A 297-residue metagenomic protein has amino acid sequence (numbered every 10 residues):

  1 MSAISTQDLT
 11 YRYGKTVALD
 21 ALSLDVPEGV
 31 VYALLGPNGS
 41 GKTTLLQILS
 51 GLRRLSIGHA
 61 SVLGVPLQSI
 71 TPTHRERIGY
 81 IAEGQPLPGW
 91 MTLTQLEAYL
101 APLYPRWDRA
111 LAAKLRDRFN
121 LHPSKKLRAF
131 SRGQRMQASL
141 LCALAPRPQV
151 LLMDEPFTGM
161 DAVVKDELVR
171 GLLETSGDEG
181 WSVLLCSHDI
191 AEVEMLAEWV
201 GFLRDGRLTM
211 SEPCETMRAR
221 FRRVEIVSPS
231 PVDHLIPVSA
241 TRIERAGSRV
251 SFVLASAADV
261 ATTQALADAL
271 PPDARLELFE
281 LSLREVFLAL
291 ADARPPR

Functional and structural regions predicted by a protein language model:
P37-G41: Walker A (P-loop) phosphate-binding loop of ABC-type ATPase nucleotide-binding domains
S50: Helix-to-loop junction immediately C-terminal to a conserved catalytic motif
I57-S69, T73-H74: Conserved ABC transporter NBD signature motif
E83-A138: ABC-family P-loop ATPase nucleotide-binding domains
L151-E155: Catalytic Walker B motif of ABC-type/P-loop ATPase nucleotide-binding domains
D166-A257: ABC transporter nucleotide-binding domain
S256-R297: C-terminal coupling/interaction segments
